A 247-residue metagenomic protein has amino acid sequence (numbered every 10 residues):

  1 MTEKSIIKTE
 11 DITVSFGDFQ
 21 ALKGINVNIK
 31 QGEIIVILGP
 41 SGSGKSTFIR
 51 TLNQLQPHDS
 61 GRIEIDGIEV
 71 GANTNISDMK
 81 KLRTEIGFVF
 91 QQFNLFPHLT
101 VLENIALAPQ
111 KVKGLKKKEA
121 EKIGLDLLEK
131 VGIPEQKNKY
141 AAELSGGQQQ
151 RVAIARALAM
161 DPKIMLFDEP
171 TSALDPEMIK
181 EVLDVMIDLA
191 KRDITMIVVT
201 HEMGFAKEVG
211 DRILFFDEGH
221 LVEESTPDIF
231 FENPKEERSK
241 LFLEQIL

Functional and structural regions predicted by a protein language model:
K4-P227: ABC family nucleotide-binding domain
F216, E224, D228-L247: C-terminal boundary and immediately downstream tail of ABC-type ATPase nucleotide-binding domains
